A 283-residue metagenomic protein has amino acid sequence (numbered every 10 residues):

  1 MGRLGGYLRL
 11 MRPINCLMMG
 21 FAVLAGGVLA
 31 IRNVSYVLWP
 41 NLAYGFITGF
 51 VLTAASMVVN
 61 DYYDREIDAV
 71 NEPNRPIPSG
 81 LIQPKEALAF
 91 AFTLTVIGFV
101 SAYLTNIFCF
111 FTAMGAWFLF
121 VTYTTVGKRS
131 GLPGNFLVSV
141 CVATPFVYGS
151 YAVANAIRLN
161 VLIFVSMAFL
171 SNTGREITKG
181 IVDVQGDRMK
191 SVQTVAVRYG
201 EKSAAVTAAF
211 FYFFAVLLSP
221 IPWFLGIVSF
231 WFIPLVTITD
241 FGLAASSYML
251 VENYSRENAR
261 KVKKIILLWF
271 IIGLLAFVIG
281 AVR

Functional and structural regions predicted by a protein language model:
G2-L10, R75-I157, I163: Intramembrane alpha-helical segments
M18-G26, P78-S79, F136-Y151, A196-E201 (+1 more regions): Small-residue-rich segments of transmembrane alpha-helices in multi-pass membrane proteins, especially helix faces
M19-A30, V34-Y63, T95-Y103, F108-Y123 (+1 more regions): Membrane-embedded alpha-helical segments that form the functional core of polytopic membrane enzymes, especially those
N33-V34, Y63-I67, N71, C109 (+6 more regions): Membrane-interfacial segments
V37-I47, A89-G131, F136, V206-L267: Transmembrane helix-loop-helix
T48-F99, A168-W223, E257-R260: Solvent-exposed interhelical
V58, Y123-L132, V147-A154, G174-T178 (+2 more regions): Juxtamembrane membrane-interface segments at transmembrane alpha-helix termini
V278-R283: Juxtamembrane boundary at the C-terminal end of a transmembrane helix
